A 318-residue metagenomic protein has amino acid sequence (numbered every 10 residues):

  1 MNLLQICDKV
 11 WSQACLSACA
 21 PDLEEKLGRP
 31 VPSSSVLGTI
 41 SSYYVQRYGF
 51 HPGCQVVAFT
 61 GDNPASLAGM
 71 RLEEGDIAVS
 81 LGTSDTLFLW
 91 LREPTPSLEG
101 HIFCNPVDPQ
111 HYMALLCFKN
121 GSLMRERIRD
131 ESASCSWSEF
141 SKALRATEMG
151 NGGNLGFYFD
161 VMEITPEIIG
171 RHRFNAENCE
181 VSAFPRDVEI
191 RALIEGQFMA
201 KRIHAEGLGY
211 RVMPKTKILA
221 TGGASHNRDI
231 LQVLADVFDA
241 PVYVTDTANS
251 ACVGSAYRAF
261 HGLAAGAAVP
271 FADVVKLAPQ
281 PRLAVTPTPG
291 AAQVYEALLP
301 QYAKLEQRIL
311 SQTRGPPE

Functional and structural regions predicted by a protein language model:
N2-P21, G38, S42-T221, H226-E318: Active-site core segments that coordinate phosphate-bearing ligands/cofactors across diverse enzyme families
A20-S35: A conserved helix-loop-beta module that forms one wall/lid of the active-site cleft in ATP-utilizing catalytic domains
